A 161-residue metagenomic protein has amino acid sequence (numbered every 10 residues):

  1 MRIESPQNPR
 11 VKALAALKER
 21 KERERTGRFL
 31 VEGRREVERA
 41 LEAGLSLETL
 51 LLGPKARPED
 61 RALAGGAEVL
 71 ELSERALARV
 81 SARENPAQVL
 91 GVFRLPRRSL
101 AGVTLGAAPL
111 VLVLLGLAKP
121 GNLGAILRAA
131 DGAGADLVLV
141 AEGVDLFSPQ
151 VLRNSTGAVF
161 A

Functional and structural regions predicted by a protein language model:
M1-E84: N-terminal positively charged helical leader segments and presequences
T26, S46, A67, A87 (+2 more regions): Short coil/turn connectors at secondary-structure junctions
F29, E36, A87, A125-I126 (+1 more regions): Generic hydrophobic secondary-structure packing signal
E42, V92-F93, R97-A161: RNA substrate-binding interface of SAM-dependent RNA methyltransferases
A56, R75, P86, L95-R97 (+1 more regions): Short, flexible active-site-adjacent loop segments at beta-strand->alpha-helix junctions, enriched in small/polar
N85-P86, G157: Short Pro/Gly-enriched coil loops immediately N-terminal to beta-strands
